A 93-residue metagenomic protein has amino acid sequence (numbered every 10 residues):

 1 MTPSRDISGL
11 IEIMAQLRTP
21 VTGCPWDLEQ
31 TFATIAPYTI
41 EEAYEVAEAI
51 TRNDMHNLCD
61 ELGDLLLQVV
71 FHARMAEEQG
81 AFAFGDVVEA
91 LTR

Functional and structural regions predicted by a protein language model:
M1-N57: Extended low-complexity intrinsically disordered regions
T39-A47, M55-E77, G85-E89: An amphipathic alpha-helical micro-motif enriched in hydrophobic residues with embedded/adjacent acidic residues
A81: Phosphate-handling active-site elements
L91-R93: Short, intrinsically disordered, charge-balanced linker/junction segments flanking boundaries in proteins
